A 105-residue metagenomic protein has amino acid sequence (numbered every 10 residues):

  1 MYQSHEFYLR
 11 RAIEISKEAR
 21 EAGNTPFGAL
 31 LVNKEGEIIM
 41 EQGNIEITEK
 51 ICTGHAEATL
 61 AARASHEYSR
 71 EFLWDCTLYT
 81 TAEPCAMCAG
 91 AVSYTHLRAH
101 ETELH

Functional and structural regions predicted by a protein language model:
Y2-E21: Short, basic/aromatic recognition patches
F27-V32: Short beta-strand scaffold segments in enzyme catalytic cores
I39-E46: Short beta->alpha transition motifs characteristic of CBS
T48-A58: A short, polar/charged loop-to-alpha-helix boundary motif
F72-A82: Immediate flanking context of iron-sulfur cluster ligation sites
T81-Y94: Local cysteine-cluster metal-coordination motifs and their immediate loop/turn environment, predominantly Fe-S cluster
T95-L104: Conserved small/polar residues in nucleotide/adenosyl-binding loops
